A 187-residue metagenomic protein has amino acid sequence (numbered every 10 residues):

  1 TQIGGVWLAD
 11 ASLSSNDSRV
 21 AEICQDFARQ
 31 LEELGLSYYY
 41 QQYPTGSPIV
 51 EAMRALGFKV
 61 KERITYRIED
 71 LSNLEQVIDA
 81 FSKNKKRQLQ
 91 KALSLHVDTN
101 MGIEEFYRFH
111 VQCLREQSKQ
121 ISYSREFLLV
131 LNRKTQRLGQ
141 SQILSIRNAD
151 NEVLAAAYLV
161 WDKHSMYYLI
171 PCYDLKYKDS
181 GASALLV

Functional and structural regions predicted by a protein language model:
T1-F58, K163-V187: Acyl-donor binding region in acyl/amide transferases
Y43-D179: A conserved beta-strand-loop-helix scaffold within acyl/acetyltransferase catalytic domains
